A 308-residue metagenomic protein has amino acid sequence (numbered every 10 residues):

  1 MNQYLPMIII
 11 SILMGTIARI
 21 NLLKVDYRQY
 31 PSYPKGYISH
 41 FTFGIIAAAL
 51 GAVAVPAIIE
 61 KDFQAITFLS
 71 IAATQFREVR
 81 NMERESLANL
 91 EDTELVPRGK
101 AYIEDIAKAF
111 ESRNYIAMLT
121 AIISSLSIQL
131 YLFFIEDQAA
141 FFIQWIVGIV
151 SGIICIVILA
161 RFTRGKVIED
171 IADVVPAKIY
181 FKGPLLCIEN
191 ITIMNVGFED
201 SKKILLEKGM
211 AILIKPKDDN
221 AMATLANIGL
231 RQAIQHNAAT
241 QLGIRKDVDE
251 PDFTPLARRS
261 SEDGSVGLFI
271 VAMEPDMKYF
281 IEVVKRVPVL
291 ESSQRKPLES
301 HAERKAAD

Functional and structural regions predicted by a protein language model:
M1-A65: Membrane-anchoring hydrophobic segments
G15-N21, L69-N81, V150-A160: Alpha-helical transmembrane segments and their membrane-interface exit regions
I38-F43, A107-T120: Select subsegments of transmembrane alpha-helices in polytopic membrane proteins, especially boundary-proximal
A49-V53, E60-K61, I66, A117-Q138: Alpha-helical transmembrane segments and their membrane-interface junctions in multi-pass membrane proteins
M82-L95, G165-D173: A cytosolic-side transmembrane-helix exit/cap motif
E91-A109: Short membrane-interface loop/juxtamembrane segments of multi-pass integral membrane proteins
I135-F280: Long, charge-rich C-terminal accessory regions
R258-D308: Long, non-transmembrane cytosolic or organellar matrix-exposed soluble domains/tails of integral membrane proteins
